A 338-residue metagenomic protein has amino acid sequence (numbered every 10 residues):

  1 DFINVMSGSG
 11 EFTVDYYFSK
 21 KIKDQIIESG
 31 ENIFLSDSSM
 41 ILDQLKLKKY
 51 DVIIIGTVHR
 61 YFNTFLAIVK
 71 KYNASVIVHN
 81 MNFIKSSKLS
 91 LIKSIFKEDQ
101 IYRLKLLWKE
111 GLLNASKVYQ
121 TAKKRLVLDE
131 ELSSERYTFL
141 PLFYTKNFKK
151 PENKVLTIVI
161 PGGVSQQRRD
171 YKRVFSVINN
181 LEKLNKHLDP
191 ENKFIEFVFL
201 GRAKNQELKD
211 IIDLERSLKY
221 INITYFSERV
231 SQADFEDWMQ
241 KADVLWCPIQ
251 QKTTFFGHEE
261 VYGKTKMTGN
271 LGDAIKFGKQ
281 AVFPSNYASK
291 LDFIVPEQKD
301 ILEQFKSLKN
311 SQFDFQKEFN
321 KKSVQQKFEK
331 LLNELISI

Functional and structural regions predicted by a protein language model:
D1-K71, K88: N-terminal pre-catalytic "stem/leader" segment of glycosyltransferase-like enzymes
D1-S9, V174-V177, N270, F328: Short amphipathic alpha-helix
L45, S231-D243, T254-F256, K276: Short acidic alpha-helix that forms the nucleotide-activated donor recognition element in Leloir-type transferases
V52-T57, I68-Y102: Active-site proximal beta-strand in glycosyltransferases
I101-F139, F143-Y144: A short, active-site helix/loop in glycosyltransferases that binds the activated sugar's phosphate group
Y144-F148, E152-A233: Conserved catalytic-core segment of nucleotide-activated headgroup transferases in glycan assembly
L245-G272, K276, P284-D292: Nucleotide-sugar-dependent
P296-I338: A charged, aromatic-enriched C-terminal amphipathic alpha-helix characteristic of glycosyltransferases across folds
